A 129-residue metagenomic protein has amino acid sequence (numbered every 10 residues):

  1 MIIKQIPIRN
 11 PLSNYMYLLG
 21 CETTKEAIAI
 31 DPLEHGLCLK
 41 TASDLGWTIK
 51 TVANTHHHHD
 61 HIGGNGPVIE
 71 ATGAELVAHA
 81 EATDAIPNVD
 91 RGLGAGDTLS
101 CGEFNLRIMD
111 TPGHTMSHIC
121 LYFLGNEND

Functional and structural regions predicted by a protein language model:
M1-I3, C21, G73: Metal-centered catalytic cores of metalloenzymes
I2-P7, L18, I28-D31, N105-P112 (+1 more regions): Active-site-proximal beta-strand elements of phosphoester/diester hydrolases
I8, C21, A95: Active-site donor-binding loop signature of nucleotide-sugar glycosyltransferases
P11-S13, T115-M116: Short acidic/glycine-enriched loop/turn segments that link adjacent beta-strands
L12-S13, A27, E34-M109, L124-E127: Active-site HxH/HxHxD metal-binding segment of metal-dependent hydrolases
M16-L18, H118-Y122: Short beta-strand scaffold segments in enzyme catalytic cores
T24: Serine-hydrolase catalytic machinery in alpha/beta-hydrolase-like enzymes
H57, T115, I119: Catalytic glutamate of the conserved HExxH
